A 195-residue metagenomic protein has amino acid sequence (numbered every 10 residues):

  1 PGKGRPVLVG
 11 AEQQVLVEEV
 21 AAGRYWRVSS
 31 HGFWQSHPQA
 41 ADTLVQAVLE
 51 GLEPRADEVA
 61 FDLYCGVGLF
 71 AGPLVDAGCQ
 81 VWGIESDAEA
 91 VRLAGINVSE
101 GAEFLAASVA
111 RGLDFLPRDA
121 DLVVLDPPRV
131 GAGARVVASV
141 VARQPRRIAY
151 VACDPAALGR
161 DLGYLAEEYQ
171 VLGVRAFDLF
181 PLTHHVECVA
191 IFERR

Functional and structural regions predicted by a protein language model:
P1-R195: Rossmann-like S-adenosyl-L-methionine
